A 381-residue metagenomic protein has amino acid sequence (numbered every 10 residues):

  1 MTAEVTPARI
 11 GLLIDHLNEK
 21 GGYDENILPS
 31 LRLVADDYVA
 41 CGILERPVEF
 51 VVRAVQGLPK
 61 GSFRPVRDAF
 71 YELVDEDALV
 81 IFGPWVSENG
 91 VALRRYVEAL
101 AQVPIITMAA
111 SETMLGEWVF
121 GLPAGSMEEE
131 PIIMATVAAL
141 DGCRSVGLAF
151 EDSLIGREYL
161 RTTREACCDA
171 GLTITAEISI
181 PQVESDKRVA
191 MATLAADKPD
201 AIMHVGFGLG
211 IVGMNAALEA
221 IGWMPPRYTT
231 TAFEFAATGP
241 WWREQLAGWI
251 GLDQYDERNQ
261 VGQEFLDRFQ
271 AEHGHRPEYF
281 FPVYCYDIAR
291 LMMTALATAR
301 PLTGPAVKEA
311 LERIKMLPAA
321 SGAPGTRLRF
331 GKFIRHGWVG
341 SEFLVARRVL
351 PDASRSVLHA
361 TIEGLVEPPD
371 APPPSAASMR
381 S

Functional and structural regions predicted by a protein language model:
M1-S381: Extracytosolic ligand-binding ectodomains
